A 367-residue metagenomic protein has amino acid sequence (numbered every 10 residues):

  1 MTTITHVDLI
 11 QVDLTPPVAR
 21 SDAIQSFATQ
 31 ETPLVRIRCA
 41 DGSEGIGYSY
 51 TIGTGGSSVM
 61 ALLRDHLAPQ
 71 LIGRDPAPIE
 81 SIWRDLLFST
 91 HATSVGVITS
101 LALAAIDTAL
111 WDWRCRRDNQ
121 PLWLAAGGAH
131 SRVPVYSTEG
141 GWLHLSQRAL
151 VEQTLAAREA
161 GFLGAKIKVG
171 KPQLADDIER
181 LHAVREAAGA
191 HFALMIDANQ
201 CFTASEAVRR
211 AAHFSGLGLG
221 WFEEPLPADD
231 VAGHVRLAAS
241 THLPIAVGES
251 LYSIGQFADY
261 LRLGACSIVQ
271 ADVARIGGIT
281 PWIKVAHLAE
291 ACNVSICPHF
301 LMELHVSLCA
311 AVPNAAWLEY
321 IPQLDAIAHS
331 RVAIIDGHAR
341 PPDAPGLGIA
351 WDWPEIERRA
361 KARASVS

Functional and structural regions predicted by a protein language model:
T2, V7-L14, S26, T32 (+1 more regions): Flexible C-terminal active-site loop/helix
I4, G42, L67, I106 (+8 more regions): Conserved, mostly hydrophobic/aromatic
H6, R38-R117: Metal- or metallocofactor-binding catalytic centers and their adjacent structured scaffolds across diverse enzyme
D13-S21: Short Pro/Gly-enriched beta-strand edge/turn motifs at strand-loop
D65, A212, G218, D229-H338: Shared catalytic-loop signature of beta/alpha-barrel
A125-T241: Metal-dependent enolase-superfamily TIM-barrel catalytic cores that perform enediolate-based chemistry
